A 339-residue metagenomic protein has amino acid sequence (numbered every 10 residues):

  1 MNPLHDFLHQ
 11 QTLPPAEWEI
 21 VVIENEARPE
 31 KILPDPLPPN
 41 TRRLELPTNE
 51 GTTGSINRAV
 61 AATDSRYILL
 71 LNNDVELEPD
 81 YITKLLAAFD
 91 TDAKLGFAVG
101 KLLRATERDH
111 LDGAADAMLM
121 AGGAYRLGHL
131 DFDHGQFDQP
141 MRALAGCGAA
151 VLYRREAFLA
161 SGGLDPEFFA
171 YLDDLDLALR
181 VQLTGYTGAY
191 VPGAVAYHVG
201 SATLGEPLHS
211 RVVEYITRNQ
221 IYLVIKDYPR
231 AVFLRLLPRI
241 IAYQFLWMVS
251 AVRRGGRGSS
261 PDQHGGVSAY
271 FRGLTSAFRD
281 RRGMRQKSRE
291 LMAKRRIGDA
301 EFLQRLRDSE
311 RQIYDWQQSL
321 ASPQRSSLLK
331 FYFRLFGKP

Functional and structural regions predicted by a protein language model:
D6-E17: Short, acidic, metal-binding catalytic loop of nucleotide-sugar glycosyltransferases
E24-L33, T48: A conserved acidic beta->alpha catalytic loop
L46-T63, N73, K84: Glycine-rich, basic loop-to-helix element that forms the pyrophosphate-binding segment of sugar-nucleotide handling
I68: Short aromatic/hydrophobic "clamp" motif used to bind/position activated sugar donors
E76-G123: Conserved donor NDP-sugar-binding/catalytic core segment of glycosyltransferases
L111, M120-Y125, D131-Y153, G205-L208: A recurrent flexible, glycine/aromatic-enriched loop bordering the glycosyltransferase active site that acts as
L144-V195: A short, conserved alpha-helix in the catalytic core of glycosyltransferases
T184, G188-R307, P323-S326: Active-site-adjacent helix/loop segment of glycosyltransferases that harbors family-specific signature motifs
